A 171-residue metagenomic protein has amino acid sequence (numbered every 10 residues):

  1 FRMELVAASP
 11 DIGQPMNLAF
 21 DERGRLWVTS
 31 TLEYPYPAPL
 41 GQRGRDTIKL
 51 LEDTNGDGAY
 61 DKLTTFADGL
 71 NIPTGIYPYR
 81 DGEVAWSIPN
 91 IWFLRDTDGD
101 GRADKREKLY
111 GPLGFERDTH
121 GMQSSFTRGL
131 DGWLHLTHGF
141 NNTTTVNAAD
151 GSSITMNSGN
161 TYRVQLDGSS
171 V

Functional and structural regions predicted by a protein language model:
F1-V171: Beta-propeller domains with acidic blade repeats across secreted/periplasmic ectodomains and cytosolic WD/CNH propellers
